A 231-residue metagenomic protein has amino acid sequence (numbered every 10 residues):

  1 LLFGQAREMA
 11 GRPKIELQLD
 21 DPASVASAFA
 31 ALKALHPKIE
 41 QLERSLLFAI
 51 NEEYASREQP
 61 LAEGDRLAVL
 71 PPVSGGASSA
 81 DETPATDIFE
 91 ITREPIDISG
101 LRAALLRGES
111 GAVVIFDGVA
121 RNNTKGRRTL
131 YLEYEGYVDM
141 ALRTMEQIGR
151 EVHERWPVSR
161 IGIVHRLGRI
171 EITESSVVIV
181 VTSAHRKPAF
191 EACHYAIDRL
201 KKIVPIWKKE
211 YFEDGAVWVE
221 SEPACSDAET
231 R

Functional and structural regions predicted by a protein language model:
L1-T83: Ubiquitin-like/PB1-type beta-grasp interaction modules and other compact soluble beta-rich domains
L2-F3, M9, R66-P72, S78-S176 (+2 more regions): N-terminal, polar/charged subdomain of small-to-medium soluble alpha/beta proteins
